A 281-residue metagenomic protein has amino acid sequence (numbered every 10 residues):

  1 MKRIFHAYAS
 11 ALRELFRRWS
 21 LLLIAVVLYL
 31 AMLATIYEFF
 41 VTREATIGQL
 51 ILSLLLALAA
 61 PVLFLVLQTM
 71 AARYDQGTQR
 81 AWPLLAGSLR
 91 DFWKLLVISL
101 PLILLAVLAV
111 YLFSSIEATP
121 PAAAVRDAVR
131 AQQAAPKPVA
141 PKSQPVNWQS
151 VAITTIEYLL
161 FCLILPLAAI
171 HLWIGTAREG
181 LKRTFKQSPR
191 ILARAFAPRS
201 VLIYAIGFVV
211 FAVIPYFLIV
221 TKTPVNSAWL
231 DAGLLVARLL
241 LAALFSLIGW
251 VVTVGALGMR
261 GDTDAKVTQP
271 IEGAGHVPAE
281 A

Functional and structural regions predicted by a protein language model:
M1-A281: Hydrophobic alpha-helical membrane segments
